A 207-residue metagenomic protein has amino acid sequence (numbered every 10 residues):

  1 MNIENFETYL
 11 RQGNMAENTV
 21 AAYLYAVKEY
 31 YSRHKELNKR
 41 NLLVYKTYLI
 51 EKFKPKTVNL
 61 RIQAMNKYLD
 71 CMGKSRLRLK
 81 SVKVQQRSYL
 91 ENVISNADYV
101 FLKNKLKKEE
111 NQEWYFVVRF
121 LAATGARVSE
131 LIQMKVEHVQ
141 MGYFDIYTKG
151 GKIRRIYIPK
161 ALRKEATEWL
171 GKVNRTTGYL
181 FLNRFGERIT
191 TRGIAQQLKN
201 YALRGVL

Functional and structural regions predicted by a protein language model:
I3-L90: N-terminal core-binding DNA-recognition domain of tyrosine recombinases/integrases
L10, L42, L102, L180-F181: Bulky hydrophobic/aromatic "packing anchor" residues in well-ordered structure
Y23, Y99, E113-Y115, T191 (+1 more regions): Short, leucine-enriched amphipathic alpha-helices that occur as contiguous helical runs
Q86-L102, G151-L162, N174-T177: DNA breakage-rejoining catalytic core of tyrosine-based enzymes
N96-V128, K152: Basic, Lys/Arg- and aromatic-enriched nucleic-acid-binding interface segment
T124, Q133-E168: Conserved tyrosine-mediated DNA breakage-rejoining catalytic core shared by Y-recombinases
E130-L131, L207: Active-site-proximal segment of tyrosine recombinases
P159-L207: Active-site/catalytic core of tyrosine-dependent DNA strand-transfer enzymes
